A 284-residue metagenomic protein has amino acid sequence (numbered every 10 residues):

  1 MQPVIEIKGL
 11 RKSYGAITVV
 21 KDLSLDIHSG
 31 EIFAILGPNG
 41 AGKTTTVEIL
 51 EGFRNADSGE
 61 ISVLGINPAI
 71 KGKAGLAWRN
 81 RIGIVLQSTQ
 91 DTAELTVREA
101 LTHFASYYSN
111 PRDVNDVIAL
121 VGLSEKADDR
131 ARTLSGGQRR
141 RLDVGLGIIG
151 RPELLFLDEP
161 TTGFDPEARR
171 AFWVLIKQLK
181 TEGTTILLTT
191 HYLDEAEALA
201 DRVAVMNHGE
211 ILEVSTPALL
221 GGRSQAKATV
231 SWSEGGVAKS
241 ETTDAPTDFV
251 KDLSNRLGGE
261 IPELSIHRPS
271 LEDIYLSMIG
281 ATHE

Functional and structural regions predicted by a protein language model:
M1, G15, L25, G59-I61 (+3 more regions): Generic structural motif recognizing short loop/turn segments at the entrances and edges of beta-strands
Q2-I5, K12-L188, L193-D194, A198-N207 (+1 more regions): ABC transporter nucleotide-binding domains
K8, D158, S231-S233: Beta-strand residues in well-ordered beta-sheet regions across diverse protein folds
V97, V114, P217, R268-L271: Structural motif detector for alpha-helix initiation sites
L212-L220: Charged, amphipathic alpha-helical segments
L219-E284: Short, charged/small-residue-rich alpha-helical element at the C-terminal edge of ABC transporter nucleotide-binding
